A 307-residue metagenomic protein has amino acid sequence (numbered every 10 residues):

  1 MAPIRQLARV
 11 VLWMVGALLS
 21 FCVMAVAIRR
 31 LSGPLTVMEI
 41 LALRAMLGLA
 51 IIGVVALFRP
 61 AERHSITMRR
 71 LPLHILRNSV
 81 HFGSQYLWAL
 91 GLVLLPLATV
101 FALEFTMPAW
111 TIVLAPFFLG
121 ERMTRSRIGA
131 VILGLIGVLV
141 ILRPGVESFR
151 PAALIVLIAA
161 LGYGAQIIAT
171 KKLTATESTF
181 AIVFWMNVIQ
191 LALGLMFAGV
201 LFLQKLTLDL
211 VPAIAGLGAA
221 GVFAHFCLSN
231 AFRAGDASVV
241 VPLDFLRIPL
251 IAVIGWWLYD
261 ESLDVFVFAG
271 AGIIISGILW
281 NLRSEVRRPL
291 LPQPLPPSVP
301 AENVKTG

Functional and structural regions predicted by a protein language model:
R9-A17, A56, E62-L87, P151-A159 (+1 more regions): Loop-to-transmembrane-helix transition segments
L18-V23, G53, N78-Y86, P108-V113 (+8 more regions): Hydrophobic/small/kink-forming positions within alpha-helical transmembrane segments of polytopic membrane proteins
V26-R29, V37-M38, I52, V146-L206 (+2 more regions): Transmembrane alpha-helical segments that form core, pore/gating elements of small-molecule transporters/exporters
L35-G83, G162-A165, W185-L201: Transmembrane alpha-helices of multi-pass small-molecule transport proteins
L90, M107-G129, P249-F268: C-terminal transmembrane-helix exit sites in multi-pass transporters
V100-T106, L173-I189, H225-W256: Helix-helix packing/entry segments at the starts of transmembrane helices
S126-L142, Y163, F266-E285: Hydrophobic transmembrane alpha-helices of multi-pass small-molecule transport proteins
P249-G307: C-terminal-most transmembrane helix of multi-pass membrane proteins
